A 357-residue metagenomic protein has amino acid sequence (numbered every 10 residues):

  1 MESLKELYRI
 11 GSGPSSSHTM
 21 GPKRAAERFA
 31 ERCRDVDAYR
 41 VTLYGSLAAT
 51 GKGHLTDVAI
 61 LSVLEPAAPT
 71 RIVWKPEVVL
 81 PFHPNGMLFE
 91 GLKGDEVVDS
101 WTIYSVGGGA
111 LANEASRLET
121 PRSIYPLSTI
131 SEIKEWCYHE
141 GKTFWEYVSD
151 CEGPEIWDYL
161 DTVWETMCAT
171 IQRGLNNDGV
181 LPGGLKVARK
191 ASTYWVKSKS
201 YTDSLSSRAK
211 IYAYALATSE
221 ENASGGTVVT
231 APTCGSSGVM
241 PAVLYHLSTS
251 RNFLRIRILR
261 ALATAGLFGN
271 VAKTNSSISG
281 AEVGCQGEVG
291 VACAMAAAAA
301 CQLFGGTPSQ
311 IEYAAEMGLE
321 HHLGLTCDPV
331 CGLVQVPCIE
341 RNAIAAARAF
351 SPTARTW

Functional and structural regions predicted by a protein language model:
L4-S12, K23-G45, G53-H54, A68 (+9 more regions): Non-transmembrane, aqueous-exposed alpha-helical and coiled segments at domain scale
Y8, L43-A49, P76-V78, L262-V271 (+2 more regions): Acidic, glycine-rich active-site loops and adjacent beta-strand->loop/helix elements that engage anionic groups
Y8-A26, G225-V243, C285-C293: Conserved phosphate/anionic-ligand binding catalytic regions in large, soluble enzymes, centered on
T19-R32, P241-N252, A297-G305: Alpha-helical support elements that line or immediately flank enzyme active sites and cofactor-binding pockets
L61-P84, M295-Q302, P308, P337-W357: C-terminal domain-closing interface element
P69-Y201, A209-K210: C-terminal regulatory domains involved in ligand/effector binding and gene-expression control
C168-G284: Accessory "access/gating" subregions that flank catalytic or transport cores
A272-N342, R355-W357: Hydrophobic alpha-helical bundle architecture
